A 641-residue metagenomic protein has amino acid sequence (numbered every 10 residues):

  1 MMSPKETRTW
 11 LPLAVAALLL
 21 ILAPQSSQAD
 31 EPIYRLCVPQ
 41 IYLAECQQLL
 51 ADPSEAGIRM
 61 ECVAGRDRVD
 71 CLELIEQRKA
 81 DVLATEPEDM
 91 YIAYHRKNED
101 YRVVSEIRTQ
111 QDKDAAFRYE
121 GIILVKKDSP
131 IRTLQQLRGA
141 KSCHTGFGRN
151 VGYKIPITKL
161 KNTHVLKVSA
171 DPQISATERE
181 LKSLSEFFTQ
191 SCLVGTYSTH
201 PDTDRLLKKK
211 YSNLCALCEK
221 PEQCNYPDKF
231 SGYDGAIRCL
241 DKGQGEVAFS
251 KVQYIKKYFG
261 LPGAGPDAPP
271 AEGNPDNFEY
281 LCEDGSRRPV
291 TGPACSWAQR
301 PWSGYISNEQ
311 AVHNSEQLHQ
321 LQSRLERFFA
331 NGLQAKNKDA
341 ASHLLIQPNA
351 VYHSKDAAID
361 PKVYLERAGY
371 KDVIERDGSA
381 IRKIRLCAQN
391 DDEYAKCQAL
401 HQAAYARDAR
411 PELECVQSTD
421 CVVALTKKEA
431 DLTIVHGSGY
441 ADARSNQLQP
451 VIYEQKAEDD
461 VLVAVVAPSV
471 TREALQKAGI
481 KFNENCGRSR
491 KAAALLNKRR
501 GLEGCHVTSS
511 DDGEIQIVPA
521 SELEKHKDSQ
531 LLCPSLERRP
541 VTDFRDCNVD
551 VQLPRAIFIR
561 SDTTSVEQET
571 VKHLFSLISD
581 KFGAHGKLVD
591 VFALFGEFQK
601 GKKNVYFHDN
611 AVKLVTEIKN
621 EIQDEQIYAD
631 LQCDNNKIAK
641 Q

Functional and structural regions predicted by a protein language model:
S3-A80, T85-E88, R108-R118, Q135 (+12 more regions): N-terminal hydrophobic or amphipathic helices and topogenic motifs
Q40, A64-R68, A84-K97, S105-I107 (+4 more regions): Beta->alpha turn/N-cap motifs
A44, V69, E73, Y91-I92 (+14 more regions): Amphipathic alpha-helical interface elements that mediate macromolecular binding in regulatory proteins
E55-I58, A80, H95, S142 (+3 more regions): Short amphipathic alpha-helices and their capping/turn residues within compact interaction modules
P87, S129, C143-E316, G437-G439 (+1 more regions): Pocket-lining segment of extracytoplasmic ligand-binding domains
